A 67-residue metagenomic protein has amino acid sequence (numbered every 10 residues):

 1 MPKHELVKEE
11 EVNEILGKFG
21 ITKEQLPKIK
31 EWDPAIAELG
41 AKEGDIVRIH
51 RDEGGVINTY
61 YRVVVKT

Functional and structural regions predicted by a protein language model:
M1-E14: Extended boundary segments
N13-K30: Short, basic/aromatic beta-hairpin or loop at an interaction surface
K18, V65-T67: Mixed-charge, low-complexity intrinsically disordered regions
A35-A37: Short, conserved secondary-structure segments in the cores of folded domains
D45-I46: Structural motif
G54-V64: Short, Lys/Arg- and Gly-enriched loop/turn segments at beta-strand edges
